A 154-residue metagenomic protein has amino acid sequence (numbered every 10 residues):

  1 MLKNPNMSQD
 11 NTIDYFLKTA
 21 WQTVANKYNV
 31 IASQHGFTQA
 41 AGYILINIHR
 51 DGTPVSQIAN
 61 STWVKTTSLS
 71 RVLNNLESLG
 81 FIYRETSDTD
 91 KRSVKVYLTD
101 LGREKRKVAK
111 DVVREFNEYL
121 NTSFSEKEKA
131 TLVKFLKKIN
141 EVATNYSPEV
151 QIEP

Functional and structural regions predicted by a protein language model:
M1-H35: N-terminal leader segment of winged-helix/HTH proteins
M1-N6, K127-P154: C-terminal regulatory/oligomerization modules of transcriptional regulators
W21, I46-R50, K110, K137: Short, locally clustered residues in the helix-turn-helix/winged-helix DNA-binding domain
A25, N75-K134: Charged, amphipathic alpha-helical coiled-coil/dimerization segments
N26-S68: N-terminal helix-turn-helix DNA-binding core of bacterial DNA-binding proteins
